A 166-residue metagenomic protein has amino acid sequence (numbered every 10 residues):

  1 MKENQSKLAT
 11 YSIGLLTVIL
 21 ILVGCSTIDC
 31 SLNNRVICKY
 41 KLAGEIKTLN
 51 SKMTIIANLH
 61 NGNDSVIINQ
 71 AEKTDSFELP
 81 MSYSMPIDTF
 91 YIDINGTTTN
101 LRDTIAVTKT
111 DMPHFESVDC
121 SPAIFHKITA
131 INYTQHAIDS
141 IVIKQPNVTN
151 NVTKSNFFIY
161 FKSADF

Functional and structural regions predicted by a protein language model:
M1, A43, I56-N58, N95-T97 (+1 more regions): Generic alpha-helical propensity signal that fires on short helical segments and nearby coil/disordered stretches
M1-C25: Sec-dependent bacterial lipoprotein signal peptides
K2, K7, K39-K41, K47 (+7 more regions): Context-gated lysine
L8-S12, N34-V36, I131-Y133: Short N-terminal leader segment in a subset of presequences, especially plant chloroplast and some mitochondrial
L16-F77: Long, hydrophobic N-terminal alpha-helical segment
C25-C30, S76, P80-F166: Extracytoplasmic cysteine-anchoring/structural motifs
